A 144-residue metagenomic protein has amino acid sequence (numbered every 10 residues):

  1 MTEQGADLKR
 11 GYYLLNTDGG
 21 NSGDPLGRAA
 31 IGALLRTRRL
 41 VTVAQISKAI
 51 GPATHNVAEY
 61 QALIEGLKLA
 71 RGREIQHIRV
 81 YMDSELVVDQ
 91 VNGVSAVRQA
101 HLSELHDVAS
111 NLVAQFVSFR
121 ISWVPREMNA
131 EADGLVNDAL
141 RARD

Functional and structural regions predicted by a protein language model:
E3-V57, K68-Q76: RNase H-like nuclease fold core
G20-L26, I64-V136, A142: RNase H catalytic domain
A33-R36, P52-T54, R98-A100, A139-R143: Short, low-complexity, polar/charged sequence segments that are solvent-exposed and flexible
E59, L63: Short, conserved alpha-helix that lines the donor NDP-sugar binding/gating region of sugar-transfer enzymes
